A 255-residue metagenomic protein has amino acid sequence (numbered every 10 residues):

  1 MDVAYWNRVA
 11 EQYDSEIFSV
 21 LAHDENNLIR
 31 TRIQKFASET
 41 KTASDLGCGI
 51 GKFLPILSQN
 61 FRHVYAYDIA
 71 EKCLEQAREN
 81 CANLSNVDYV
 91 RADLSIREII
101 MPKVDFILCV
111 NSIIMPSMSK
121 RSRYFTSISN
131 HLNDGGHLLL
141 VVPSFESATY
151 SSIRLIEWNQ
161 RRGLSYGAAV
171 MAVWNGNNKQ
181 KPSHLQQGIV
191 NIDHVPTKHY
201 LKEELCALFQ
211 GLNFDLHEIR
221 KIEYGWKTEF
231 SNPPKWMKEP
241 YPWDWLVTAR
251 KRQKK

Functional and structural regions predicted by a protein language model:
M1-S38: Conserved class I S-adenosyl-L-methionine
S44, I50-I96: Class I SAM-dependent methyltransferase SAM/SAH-binding core
L108: A conserved beta-strand element that flanks and buttresses the S-adenosyl-L-methionine
P116, I189-E204: Acceptor-substrate binding/catalytic loop of class I
S122-D134: A short glycine-rich, Lys/Arg-flanked "PGG" loop and its adjoining helix->strand segment in the class I
L139-M171: Conserved class I S-adenosyl-L-methionine
F214-G225: Conserved S-adenosyl-L-methionine
N232-K255: Core SAM-dependent methyltransferase catalytic element
